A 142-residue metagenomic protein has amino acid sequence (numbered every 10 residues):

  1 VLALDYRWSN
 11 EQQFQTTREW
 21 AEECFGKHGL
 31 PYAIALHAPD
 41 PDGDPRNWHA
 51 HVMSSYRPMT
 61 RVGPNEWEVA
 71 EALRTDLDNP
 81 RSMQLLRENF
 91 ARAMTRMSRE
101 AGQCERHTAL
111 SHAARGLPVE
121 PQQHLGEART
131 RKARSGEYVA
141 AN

Functional and structural regions predicted by a protein language model:
V1-A3, Y56: Active-site-flanking beta-strand signature of metal-NTP-handling nucleotidyl enzymes and homologous cyclase-like
Y6-L36, E88-N89, A93: A short, contiguous, amphipathic alpha-helix enriched in charged residues
Q13-W20, H49-H51, E66-E68: "Short basic amphipathic alpha-helical interaction patches in structured regions
G29-P31, N47-H51: Broad gene-expression machinery/nucleic-acid interaction feature
A38-W48, S55-N142: Single-stranded nucleic-acid nicking/binding segments centered on His-rich, glycine/basic loops
